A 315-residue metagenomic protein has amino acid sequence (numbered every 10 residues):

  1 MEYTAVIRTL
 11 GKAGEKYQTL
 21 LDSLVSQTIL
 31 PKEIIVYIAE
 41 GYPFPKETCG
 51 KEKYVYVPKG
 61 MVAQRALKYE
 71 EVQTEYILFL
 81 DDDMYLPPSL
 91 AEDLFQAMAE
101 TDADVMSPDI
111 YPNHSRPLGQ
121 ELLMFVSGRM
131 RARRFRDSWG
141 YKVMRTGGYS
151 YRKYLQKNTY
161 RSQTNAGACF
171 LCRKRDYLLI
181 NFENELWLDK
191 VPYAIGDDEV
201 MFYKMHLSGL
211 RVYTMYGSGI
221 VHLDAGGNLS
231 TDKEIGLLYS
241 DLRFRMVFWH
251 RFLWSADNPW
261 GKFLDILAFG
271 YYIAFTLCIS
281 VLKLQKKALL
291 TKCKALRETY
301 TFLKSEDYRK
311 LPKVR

Functional and structural regions predicted by a protein language model:
M1-S23: N-proximal low-complexity "stem/linker" segments adjacent to membrane-targeting elements
D22-P31: Short, acidic, metal-binding catalytic loop of nucleotide-sugar glycosyltransferases
Y56-V72: Glycine-rich, basic loop-to-helix element that forms the pyrophosphate-binding segment of sugar-nucleotide handling
I77: Short aromatic/hydrophobic "clamp" motif used to bind/position activated sugar donors
S89-F135: Conserved donor NDP-sugar-binding/catalytic core segment of glycosyltransferases
V126-S162: Short, flexible, basic/aromatic active-site loop/helix in glycosyltransferases
N165-C169, L188-M201: Acidic donor-binding loop at a coil-to-helix junction in glycosyltransferase catalytic cores that engages
R211-K287: Active-site-adjacent helix/loop segment of glycosyltransferases that harbors family-specific signature motifs
